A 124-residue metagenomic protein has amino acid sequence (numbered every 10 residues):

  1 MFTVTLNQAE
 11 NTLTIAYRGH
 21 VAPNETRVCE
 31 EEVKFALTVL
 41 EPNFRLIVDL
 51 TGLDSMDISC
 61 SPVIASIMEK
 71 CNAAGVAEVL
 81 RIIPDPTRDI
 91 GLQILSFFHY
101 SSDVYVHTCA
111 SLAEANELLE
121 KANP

Functional and structural regions predicted by a protein language model:
M1-P124: Amphipathic, Lys/Arg-enriched alpha-helical "gate/interface" segment within cytosolic domains that mediates
